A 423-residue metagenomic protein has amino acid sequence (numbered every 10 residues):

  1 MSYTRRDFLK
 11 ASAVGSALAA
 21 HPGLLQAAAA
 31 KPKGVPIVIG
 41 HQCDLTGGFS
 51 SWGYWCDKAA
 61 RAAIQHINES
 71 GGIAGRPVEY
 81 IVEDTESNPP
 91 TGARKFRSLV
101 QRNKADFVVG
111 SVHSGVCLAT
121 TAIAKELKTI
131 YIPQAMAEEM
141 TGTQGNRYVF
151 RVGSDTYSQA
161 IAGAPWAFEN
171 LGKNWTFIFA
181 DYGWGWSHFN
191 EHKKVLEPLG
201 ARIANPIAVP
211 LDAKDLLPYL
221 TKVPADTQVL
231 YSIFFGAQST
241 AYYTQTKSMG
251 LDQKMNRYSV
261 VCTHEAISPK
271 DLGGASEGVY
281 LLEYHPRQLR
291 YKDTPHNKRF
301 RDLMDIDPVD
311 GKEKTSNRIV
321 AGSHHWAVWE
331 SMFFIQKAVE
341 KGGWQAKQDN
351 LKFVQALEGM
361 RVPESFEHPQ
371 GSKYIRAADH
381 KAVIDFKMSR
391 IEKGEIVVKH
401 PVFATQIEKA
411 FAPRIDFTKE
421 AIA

Functional and structural regions predicted by a protein language model:
S2-A11, G15, H21-A423: Extracytosolic ligand-binding ectodomains
